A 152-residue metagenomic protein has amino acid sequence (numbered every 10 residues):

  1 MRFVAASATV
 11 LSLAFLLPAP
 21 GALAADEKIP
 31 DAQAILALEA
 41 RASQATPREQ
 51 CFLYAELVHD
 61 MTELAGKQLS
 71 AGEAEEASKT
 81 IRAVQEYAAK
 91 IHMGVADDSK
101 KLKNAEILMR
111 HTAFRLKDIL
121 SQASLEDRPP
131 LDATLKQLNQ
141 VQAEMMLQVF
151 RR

Functional and structural regions predicted by a protein language model:
M1-A5: Positively charged n-region of N-terminal signal peptides that target proteins for export
S7-A19: Bacterial N-terminal signal peptides
L23-R152: Long, charged/polar, soluble alpha-helical segments
